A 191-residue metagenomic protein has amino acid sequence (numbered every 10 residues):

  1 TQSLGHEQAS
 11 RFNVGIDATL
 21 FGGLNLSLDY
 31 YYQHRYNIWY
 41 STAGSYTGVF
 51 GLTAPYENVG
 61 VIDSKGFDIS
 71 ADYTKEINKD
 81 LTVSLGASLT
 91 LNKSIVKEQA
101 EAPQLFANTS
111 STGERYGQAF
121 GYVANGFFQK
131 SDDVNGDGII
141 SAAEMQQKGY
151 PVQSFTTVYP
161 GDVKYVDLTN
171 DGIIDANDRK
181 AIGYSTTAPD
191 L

Functional and structural regions predicted by a protein language model:
T1-G121: Extracellular/periplasmic, surface-exposed regions of secreted and cell-surface proteins
D63, T74-T186: Conserved small-residue
A188-L191: C-terminal substrate/ligand-recognition segments
